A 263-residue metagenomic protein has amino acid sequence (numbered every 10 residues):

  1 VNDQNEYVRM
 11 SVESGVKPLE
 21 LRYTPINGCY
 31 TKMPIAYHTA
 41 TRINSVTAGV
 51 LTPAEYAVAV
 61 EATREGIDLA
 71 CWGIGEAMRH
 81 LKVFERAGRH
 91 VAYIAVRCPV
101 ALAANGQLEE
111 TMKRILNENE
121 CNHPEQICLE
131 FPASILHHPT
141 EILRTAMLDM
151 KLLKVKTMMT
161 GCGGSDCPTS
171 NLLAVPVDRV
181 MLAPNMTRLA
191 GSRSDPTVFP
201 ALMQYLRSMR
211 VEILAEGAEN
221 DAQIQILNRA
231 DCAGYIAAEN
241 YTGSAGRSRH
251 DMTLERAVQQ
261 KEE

Functional and structural regions predicted by a protein language model:
V1-D3, M10-S11, G28-Y30, R42-A48 (+4 more regions): EAL-family c-di-GMP phosphodiesterase catalytic domain
G15-R22, I67, V91: PAS/PAS-like sensory domains
P18-V58, V180: A short, well-structured catalytic beta-strand-centered motif of the EAL phosphodiesterase domain for c-di-GMP
L21, K32, Y56, G73 (+3 more regions): Hydrophobic scaffolding residues in well-structured cytosolic catalytic/regulatory domains that bind or process
V60, G73-L81, M112, A146 (+2 more regions): Structural preference for long, well-ordered alpha-helical segments in enzyme cores
I67-I142, G217: Catalytic core of bacterial c-di-GMP phosphodiesterases, primarily the EAL and HD-GYP domains, capturing alpha-helical
E110-R114, I142-T145, R193-A201: Charged helix-capping and loop-helix junction motifs
